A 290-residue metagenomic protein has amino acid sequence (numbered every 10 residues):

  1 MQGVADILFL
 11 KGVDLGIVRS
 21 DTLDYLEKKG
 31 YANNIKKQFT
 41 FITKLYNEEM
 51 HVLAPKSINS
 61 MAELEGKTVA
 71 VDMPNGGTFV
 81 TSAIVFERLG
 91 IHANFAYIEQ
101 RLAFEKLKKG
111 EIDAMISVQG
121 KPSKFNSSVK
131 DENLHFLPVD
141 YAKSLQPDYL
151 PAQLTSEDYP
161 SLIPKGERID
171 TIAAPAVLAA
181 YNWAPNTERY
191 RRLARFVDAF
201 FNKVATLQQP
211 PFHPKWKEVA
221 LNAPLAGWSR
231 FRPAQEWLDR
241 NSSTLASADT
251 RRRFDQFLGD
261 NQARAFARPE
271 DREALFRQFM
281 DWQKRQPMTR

Functional and structural regions predicted by a protein language model:
M1, R19, T43-Y46, V71-F79 (+6 more regions): Solvent-exposed, acidic/flexible segments
M1-E63, A70-M73: Short, glycine-/small- and polar/acidic-enriched structural segments that line small-molecule recognition paths
Q2, D21-Y25, E49, I58-S60 (+7 more regions): Solvent-exposed loop/turn segments at secondary-structure junctions within structured extracellular/periplasmic domains
K11, E65, I172-A174: Residue-level preference for short coil/turn positions at secondary-structure junctions
S20, G30, H92-E188: Pocket-lining segment of extracytoplasmic ligand-binding domains
N47-E105, K109: Bilobed "Venus flytrap"/periplasmic-binding protein-like clamshell domains and structurally analogous long
P74-V85, A152-A226: Ligand-binding clefts/hinges and TM-proximal coupling segments of bilobed small-molecule sensing domains
L102, K108, Q119-E132, F136 (+2 more regions): An extracytoplasmic/periplasmic, membrane-proximal ligand-sensing/linker region
